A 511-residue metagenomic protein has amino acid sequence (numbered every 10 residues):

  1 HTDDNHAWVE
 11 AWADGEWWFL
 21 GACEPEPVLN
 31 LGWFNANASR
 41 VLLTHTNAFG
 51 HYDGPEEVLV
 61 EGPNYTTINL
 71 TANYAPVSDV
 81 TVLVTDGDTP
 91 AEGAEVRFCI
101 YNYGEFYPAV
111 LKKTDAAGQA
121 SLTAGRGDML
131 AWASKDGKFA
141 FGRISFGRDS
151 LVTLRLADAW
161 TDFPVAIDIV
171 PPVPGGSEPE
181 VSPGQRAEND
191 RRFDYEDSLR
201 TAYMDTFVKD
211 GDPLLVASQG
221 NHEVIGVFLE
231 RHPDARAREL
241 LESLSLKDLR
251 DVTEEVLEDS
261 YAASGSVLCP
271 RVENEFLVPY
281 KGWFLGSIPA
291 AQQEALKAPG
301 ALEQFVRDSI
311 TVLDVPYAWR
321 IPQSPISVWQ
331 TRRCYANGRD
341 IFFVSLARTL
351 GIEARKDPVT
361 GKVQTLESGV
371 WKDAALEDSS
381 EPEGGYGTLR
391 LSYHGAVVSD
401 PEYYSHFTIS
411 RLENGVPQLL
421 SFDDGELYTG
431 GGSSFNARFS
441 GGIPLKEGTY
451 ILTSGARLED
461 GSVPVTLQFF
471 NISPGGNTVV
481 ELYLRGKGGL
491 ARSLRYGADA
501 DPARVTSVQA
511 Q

Functional and structural regions predicted by a protein language model:
T2-L59, P316-H406, S410-N414, D424-S434 (+1 more regions): Hydrophobic/aromatic-rich core segments of domains that either
D3-N5, W12, E196-T331, I341: Secondary-structure boundary elements
S78-D88, G387-S399, R492-S493: A short, amphipathic beta-strand motif
E92, N102-A124, I144, N414-S440: Short, acidic Ser/Thr/Gly-rich low-complexity loop/linker segments typical of extracellular and cell-surface proteins
A94-Y101, S405-I409: Hydrophobic beta-strand segments
G127-K138, K446-E459: A short, solvent-exposed beta-strand micro-motif common in secreted/extracellular proteins
G137-A157, R457-K487: Structured interaction patches on ligand/partner-binding surfaces of diverse proteins
A157-D210, H394-A396, E481-A510: Compositionally biased low-complexity segments at domain edges in trafficked proteins and select soluble regulators
